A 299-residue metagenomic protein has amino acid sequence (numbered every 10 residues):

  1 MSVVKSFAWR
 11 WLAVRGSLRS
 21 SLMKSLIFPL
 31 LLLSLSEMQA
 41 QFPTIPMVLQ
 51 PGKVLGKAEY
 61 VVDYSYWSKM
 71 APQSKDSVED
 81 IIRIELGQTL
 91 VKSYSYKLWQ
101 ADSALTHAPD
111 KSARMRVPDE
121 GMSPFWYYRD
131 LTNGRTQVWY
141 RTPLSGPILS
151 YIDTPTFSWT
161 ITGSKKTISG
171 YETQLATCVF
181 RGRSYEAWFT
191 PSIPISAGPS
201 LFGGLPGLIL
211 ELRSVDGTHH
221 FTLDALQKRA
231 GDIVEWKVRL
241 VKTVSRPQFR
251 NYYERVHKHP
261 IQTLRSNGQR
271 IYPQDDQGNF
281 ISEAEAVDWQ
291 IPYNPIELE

Functional and structural regions predicted by a protein language model:
M1-Q50: Bacterial Sec-dependent N-terminal signal peptides
F42-E299: Extended soluble regions of mature proteins
